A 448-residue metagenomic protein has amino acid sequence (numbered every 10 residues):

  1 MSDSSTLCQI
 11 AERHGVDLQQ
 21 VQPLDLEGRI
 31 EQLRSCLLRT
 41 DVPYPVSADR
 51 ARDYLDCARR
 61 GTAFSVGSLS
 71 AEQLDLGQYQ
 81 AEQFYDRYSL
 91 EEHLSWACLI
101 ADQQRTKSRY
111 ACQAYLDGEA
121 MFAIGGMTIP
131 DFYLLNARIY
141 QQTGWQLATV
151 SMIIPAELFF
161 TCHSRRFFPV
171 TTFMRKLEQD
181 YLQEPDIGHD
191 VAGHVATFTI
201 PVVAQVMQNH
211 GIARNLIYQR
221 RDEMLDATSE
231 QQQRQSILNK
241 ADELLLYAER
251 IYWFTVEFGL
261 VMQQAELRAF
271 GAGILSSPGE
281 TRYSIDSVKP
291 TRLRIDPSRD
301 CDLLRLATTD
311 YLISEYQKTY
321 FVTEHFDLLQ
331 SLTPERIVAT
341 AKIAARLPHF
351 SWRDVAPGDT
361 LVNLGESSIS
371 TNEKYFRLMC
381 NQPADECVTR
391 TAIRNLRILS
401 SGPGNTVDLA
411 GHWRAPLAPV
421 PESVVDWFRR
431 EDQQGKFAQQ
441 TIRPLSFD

Functional and structural regions predicted by a protein language model:
M1-L216, K318-D448: The feature captures two recurrent sequence modes
N136, E223-A272: Extended, Lys/Arg-enriched charged tracts that mediate electrostatic binding to polyanionic substrates
W145-T149, L216-Q219, E223, E257-A265 (+1 more regions): Intrinsically disordered or highly flexible coil/loop and linker segments, enriched in small and charged/polar residues
C162, Y218-L225, R282-S287, E335-R336: Surface-exposed beta-strand edges and their flanking turn/coil or helix-capping segments
H163, E230, R234, P278-R282: Short amphipathic alpha-helical patches
V195, T199-N239, L260: Non-heme Fe(II) oxygenase catalytic core, chiefly the N-lobe of the double-stranded beta-helix
D242, Y247-G259, S276-P278, V407 (+1 more regions): Extended, compositionally biased low-complexity polar/Lys-Gly-rich tracts and adjacent boundary/linker regions are
G273-L347: A recognition module on extended beta-rich or small alphabeta surfaces enriched in W/G with H and D/E
